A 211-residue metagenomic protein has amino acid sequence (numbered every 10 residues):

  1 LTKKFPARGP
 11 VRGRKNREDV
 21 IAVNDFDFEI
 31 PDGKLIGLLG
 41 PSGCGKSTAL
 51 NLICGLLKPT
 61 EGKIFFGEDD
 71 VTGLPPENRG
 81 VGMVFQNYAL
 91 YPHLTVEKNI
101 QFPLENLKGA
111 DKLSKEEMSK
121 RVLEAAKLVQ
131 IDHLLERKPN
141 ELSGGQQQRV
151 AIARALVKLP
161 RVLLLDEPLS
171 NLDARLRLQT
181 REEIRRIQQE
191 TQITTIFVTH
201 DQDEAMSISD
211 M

Functional and structural regions predicted by a protein language model:
L39-P41: The feature captures the beta-strand-to-loop junction immediately N-terminal to the Walker
C54: Helix-to-loop junction immediately C-terminal to a conserved catalytic motif
G62-D69: Conserved ABC transporter NBD signature motif
D70-T72, E105-K108, L113-H133, R185-Q192: Conserved ABC ATPase "signature" region
L94-P103: Short coil-to-helix segment of the ABC ATPase nucleotide-binding domain corresponding to the Q-loop/switch region
K138-L142, Q146: Conserved ABC ATPase signature
V157-R161: A short, proline-enriched helix->beta-strand linker immediately N-terminal to the Walker B motif in ABC-type P-loop
